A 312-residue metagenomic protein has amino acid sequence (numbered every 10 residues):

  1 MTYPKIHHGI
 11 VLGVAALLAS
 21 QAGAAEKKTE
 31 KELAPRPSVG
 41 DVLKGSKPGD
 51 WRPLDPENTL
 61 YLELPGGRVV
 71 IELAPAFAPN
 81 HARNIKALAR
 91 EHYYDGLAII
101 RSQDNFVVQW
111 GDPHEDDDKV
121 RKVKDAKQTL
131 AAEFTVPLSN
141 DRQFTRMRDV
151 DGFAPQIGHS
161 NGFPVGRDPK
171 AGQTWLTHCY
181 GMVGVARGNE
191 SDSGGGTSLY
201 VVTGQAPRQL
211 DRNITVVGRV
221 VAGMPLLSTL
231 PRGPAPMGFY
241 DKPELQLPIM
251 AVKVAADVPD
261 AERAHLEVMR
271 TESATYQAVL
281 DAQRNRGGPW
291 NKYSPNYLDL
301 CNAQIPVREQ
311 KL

Functional and structural regions predicted by a protein language model:
T2-I10: Bacterial N-terminal signal peptides that target proteins for export
Y3, S20-Q21: Domain-scale selection of a single, long terminal region that carries the protein's primary operational module
G9-L18: Bacterial N-terminal signal peptides
G23-L312: Cyclophilin-like peptidyl-prolyl cis-trans isomerases
